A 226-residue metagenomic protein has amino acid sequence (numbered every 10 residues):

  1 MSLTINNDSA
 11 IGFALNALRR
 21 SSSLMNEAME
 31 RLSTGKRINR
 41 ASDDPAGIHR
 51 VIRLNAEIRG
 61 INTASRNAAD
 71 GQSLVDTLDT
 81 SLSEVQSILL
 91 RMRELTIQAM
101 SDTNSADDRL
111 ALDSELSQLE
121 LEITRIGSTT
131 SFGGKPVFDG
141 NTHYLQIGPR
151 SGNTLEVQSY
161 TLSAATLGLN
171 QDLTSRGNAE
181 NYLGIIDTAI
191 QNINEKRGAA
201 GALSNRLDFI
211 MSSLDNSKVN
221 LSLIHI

Functional and structural regions predicted by a protein language model:
M1-I224: Primary detection of the long, small/polar-rich alpha-helical "axial" segments characteristic of bacterial flagellar
